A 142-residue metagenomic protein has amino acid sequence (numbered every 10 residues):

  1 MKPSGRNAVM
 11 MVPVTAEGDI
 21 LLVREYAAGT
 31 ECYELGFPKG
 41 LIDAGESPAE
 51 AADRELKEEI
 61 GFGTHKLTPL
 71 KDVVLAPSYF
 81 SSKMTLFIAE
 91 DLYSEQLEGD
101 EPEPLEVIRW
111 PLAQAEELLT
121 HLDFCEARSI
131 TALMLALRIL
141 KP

Functional and structural regions predicted by a protein language model:
M1-M10, A16: Acidic, metal-coordinating catalytic segment for phosphate/diphosphate chemistry, firing primarily on the Nudix
N7-V9, S82-T85, L105: Change "...and in nucleic-acid phosphodiester-cleaving endonucleases..." to "...and in nucleic-acid processing enzymes
V12-R24: Glycine/small-residue-rich phosphate/adenosyl-binding loop
P13, I88-E90, R109-P111: Short, well-ordered beta-strand micro-motif
L22, F37-P69, F87, G99-E101 (+1 more regions): The catalytic Nudix box helix
A28-L35: A conserved beta-turn-beta hairpin within the catalytic core of GNAT-like acetyltransferases that forms part
Y33, A44, P77-F80, P102-P142: Nudix hydrolase/Nudix homology domain
A76-E95: Active-site-adjacent beta-strand/loop module that shapes the phosphate/pyrophosphate-binding cleft
